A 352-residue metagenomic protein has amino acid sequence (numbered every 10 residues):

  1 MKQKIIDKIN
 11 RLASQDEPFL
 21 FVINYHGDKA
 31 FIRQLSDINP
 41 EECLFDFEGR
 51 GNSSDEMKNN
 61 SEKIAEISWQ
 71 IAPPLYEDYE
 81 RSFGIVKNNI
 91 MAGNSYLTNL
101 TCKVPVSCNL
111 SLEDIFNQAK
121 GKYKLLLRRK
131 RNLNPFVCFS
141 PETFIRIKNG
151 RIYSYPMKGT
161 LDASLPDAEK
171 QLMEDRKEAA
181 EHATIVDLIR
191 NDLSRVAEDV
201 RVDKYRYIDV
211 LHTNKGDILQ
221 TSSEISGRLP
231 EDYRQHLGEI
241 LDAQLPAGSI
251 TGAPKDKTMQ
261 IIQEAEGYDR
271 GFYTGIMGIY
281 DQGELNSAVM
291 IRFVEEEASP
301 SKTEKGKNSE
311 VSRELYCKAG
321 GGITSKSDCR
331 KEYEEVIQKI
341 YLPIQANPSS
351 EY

Functional and structural regions predicted by a protein language model:
M1-Y352: Extended alpha-helical targeting/anchoring segments, especially N-terminal organellar/secretory targeting helices
